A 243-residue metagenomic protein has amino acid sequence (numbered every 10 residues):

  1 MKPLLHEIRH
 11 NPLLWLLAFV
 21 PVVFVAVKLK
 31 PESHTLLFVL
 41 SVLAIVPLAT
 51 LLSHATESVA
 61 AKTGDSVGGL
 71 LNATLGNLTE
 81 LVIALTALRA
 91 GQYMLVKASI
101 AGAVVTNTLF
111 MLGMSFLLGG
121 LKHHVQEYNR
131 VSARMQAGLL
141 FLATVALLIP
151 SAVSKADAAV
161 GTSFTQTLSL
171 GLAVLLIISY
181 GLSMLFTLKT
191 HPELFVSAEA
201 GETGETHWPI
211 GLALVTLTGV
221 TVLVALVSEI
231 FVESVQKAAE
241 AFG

Functional and structural regions predicted by a protein language model:
M1-G243: Hydrophobic alpha-helical segments, chiefly the membrane-spanning helices and signal/signal-anchor peptides
